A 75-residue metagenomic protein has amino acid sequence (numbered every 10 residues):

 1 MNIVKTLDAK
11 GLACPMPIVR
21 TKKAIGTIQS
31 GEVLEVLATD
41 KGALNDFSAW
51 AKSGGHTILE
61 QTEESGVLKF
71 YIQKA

Functional and structural regions predicted by a protein language model:
M1-I28: An N-terminal amphipathic alpha-helical segment
M1-V4, D40, Q73: Generic cytosolic/nucleocytoplasmic N-terminal low-complexity/intrinsically disordered segments
T6, G31-E35, V67-K69: Intrinsic-disorder/low-complexity, polar/charged segments enriched in Ser/Thr/Lys/Arg/Asp/Glu/Gln
A9, A38, I72-K74: Hydrophobic residues in beta-strands and at strand termini
R20, A24-G54: Amphipathic, hydrophobic secondary-structure cores in small proteins
S48-A75: C-terminal structural segments of small proteins and small subunits
